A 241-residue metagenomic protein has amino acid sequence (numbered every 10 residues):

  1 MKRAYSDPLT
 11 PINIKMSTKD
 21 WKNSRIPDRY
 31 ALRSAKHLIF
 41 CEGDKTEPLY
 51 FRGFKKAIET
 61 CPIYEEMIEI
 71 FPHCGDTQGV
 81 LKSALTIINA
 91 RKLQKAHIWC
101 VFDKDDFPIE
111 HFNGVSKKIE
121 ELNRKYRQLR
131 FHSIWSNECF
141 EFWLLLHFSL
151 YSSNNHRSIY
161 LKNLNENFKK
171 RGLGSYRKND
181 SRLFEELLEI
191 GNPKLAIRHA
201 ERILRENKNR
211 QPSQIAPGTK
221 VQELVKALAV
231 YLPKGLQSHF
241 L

Functional and structural regions predicted by a protein language model:
M1-T18, N23-K36, T46-P48, R52-F71 (+2 more regions): C-terminal accessory helical subdomains adjacent to catalytic cores in phosphodiester- and nucleotide-handling enzymes
I39-E42: Short hydrophobic beta-strand that contains or immediately precedes a catalytic carboxylate
C74-L81: Eukaryotic endosomal/vacuolar membrane-trafficking regulators centered on PX-domain-mediated PI3P pathways
